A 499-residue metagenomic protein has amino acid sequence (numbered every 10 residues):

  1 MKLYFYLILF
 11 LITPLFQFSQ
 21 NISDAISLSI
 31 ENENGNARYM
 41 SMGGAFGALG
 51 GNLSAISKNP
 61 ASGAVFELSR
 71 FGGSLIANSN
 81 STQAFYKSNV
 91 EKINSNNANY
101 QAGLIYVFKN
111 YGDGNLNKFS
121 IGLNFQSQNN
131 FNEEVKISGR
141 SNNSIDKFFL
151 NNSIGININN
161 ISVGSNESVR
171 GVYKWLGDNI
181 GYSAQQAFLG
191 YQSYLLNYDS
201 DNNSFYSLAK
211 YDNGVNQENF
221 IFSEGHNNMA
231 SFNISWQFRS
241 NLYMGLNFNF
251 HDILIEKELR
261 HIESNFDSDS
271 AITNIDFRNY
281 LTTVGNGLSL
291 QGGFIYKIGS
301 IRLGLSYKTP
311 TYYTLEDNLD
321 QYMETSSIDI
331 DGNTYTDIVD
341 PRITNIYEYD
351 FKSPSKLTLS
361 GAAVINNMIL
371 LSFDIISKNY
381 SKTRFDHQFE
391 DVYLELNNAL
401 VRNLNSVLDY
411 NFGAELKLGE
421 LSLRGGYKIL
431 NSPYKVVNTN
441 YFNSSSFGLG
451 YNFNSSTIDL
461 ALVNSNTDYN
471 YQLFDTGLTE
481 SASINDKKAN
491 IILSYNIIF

Functional and structural regions predicted by a protein language model:
M1-A25, F499: Bacterial Sec-dependent N-terminal signal peptides
L9, F66, E256: Active-site-proximal flexible loops/turns
S19, G47, N78, K378: Short, glycine-/Ser/Thr-/acidic-enriched flexible segments
Q20-N34, V107-F499: Outer-membrane beta-barrel porins/channels
I30-A48: N-terminal targeting signals for Sec/Tat export/insertion, comprising classic cleavable signal peptides
A37, L49-K58, A64-S141, N228: Outer-membrane beta-barrel translocator/receptor signature
G43-G51, A399-L400, K435-V436: Short, charged, low-hydrophobicity "junction" segments
